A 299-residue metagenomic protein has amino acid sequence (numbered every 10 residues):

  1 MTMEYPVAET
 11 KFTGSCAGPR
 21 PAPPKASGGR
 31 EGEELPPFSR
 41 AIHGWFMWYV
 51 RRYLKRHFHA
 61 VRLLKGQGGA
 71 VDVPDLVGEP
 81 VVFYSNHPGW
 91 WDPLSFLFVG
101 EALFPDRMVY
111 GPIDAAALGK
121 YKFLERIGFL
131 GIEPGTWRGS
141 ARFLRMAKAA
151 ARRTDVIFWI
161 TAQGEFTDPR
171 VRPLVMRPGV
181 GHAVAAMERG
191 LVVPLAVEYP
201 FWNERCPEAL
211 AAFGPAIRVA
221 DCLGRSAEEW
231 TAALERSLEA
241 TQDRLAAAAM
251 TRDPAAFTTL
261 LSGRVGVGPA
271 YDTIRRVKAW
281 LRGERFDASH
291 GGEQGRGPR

Functional and structural regions predicted by a protein language model:
T2-F38, A141-R299: Non-catalytic C-terminal accessory region of glycerolipid acyltransferases and related lyso-lipid remodeling enzymes
H43-G44, W48-H87: Helix-to-loop junction immediately C-terminal to a conserved catalytic motif
M47-R51, L97-E101, K148, V180-A185: Short amphipathic alpha-helical segments and helix-helix/interface helices
H57, E79, R126, R153-T154 (+1 more regions): Structured helix-beta-strand junction loops
H59-K65, T136-M146: Glycine-rich, highly charged phosphate/nucleotide-binding loops
A70, A116-L118, T136-R138, Y199-F201 (+1 more regions): Residue-level detector of flexible, active-site-proximal loop/helix-junction positions within diverse enzyme catalytic
V73, Y121, F201-R205: Short glycine/serine/proline-enriched coil/turn segments at secondary-structure junctions
D75-W137: Catalytic core of membrane glycerolipid acyltransferases/transacylases, capturing the structured, soluble-facing
